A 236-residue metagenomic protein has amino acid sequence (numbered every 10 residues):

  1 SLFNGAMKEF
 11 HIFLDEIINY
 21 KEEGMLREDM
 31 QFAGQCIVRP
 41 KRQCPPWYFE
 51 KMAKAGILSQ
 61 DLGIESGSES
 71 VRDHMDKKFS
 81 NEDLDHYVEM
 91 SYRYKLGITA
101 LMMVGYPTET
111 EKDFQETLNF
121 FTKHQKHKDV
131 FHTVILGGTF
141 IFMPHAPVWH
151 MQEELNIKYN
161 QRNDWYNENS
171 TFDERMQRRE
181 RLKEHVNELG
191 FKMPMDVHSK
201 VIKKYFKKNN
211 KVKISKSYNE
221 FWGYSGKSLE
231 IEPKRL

Functional and structural regions predicted by a protein language model:
S1-F3, M7, D83-E111, I202-L236: Glycine/serine-rich loop-strand microenvironments at binding/catalytic pocket rims
S1-I98, V104-Y106: Conserved SAM/AdoMet-binding glycine-rich loop
M7-K8, S70, H74-M75, V104-K112 (+2 more regions): Flexible glycine/acidic-rich beta-alpha junction loops that bind and position SAM and/or redox cofactors in anaerobic
Y20, G24-R27, A55, H86-I98 (+2 more regions): A structural motif corresponding to the C-terminal end of an alpha-helix and its immediate exit/capping segment
W47-E50, W149-I157, N209-K213: Short, surface-exposed amphipathic charged segments that create phosphate/polyanion-binding patches used for binding
W47-Y48, P107-H124: Catalytic cores of alpha/beta
G63-S68, T117-F120, T139: Active/binding-pocket-proximal capping segment
Q161-L236: Radical SAM enzyme core and accessory elements
